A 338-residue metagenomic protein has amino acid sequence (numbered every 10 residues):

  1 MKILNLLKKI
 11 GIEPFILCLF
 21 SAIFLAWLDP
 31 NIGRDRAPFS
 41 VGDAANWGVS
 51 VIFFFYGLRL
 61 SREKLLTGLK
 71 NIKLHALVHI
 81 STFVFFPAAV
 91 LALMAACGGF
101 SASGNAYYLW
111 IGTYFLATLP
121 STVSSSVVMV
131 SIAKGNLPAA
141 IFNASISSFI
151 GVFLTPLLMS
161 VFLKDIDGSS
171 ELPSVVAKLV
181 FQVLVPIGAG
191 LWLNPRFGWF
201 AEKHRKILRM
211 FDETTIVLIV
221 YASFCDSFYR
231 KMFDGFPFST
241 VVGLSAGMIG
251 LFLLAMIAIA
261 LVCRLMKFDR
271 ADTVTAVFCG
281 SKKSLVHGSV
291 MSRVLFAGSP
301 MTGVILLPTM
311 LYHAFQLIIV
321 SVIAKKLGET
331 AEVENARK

Functional and structural regions predicted by a protein language model:
M1-G104, S160, K164-R270, A331-E332 (+1 more regions): Structural signature of multi-pass alpha-helical membrane transport proteins
L17, S81-A89, A117-V123, A139-S160 (+3 more regions): Membrane-embedded alpha-helical segments of transport systems, primarily multispan ion/solute transporters
F20-S21, V290-S292: Kinked, hydrophobic transmembrane alpha-helices enriched for aromatic residues and small/kink-inducing positions
D35-R36, K231-F238, S292-T309: Extracellular/periplasmic helix-loop-helix junctions in multi-pass membrane proteins
K64-G68, S124-N136, G235, L261-R264 (+2 more regions): Helix-loop junctions at the membrane interface of multi-pass solute transporters
I72-H79, F100-A117, G135-S145, V242-S245 (+2 more regions): The feature identifies polytopic integral membrane transport proteins across all domains of life
A95-F153, L163-V175: Membrane-interface helix-loop-helix junctions at boundaries between adjacent transmembrane segments
A255-C263, L306-E332: Membrane-helix cytosolic exit motif
